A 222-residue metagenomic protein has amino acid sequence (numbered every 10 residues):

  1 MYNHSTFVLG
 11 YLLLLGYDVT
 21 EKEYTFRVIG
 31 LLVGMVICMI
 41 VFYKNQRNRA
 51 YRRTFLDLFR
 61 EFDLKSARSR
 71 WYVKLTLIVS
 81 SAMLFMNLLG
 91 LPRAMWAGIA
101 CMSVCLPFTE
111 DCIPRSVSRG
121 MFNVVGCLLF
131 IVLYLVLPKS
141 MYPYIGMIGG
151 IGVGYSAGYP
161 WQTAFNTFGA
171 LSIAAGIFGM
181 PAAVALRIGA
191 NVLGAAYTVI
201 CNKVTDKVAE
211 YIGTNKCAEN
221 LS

Functional and structural regions predicted by a protein language model:
M1-F168, S172-S222: Alpha-helical transmembrane segments and their membrane-interface boundaries that form or gate the permeation pathway
